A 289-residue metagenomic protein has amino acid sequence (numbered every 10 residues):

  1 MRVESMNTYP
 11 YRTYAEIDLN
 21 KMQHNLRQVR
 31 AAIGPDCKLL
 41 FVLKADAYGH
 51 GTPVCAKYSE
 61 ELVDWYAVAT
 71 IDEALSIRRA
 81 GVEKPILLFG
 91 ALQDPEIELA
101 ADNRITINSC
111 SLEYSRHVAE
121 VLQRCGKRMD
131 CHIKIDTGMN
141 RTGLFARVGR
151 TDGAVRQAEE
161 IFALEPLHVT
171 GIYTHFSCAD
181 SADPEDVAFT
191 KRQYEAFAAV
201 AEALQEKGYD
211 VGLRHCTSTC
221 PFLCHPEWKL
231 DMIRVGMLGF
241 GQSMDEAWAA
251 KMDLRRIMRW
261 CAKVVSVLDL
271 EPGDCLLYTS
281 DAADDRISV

Functional and structural regions predicted by a protein language model:
M1-T106, A119-E120, R128, H168: A charged N-terminal "starter" segment
R2, Y9-P10, A45-Y58, N103 (+3 more regions): Active-site loop/helix belt of alpha/beta enzymes
L26-R27, E159, E202, D284: Solvent-exposed alpha-helix faces
A67, N108-S109, Y173, R234: Conserved beta-strand positions in the central sheet of alpha/beta enzyme cores
I71-D72, G90-P95, S111-S115, I135-T137 (+1 more regions): Short, acidic/turn-prone active-site loops that include or flank metal/cofactor- and phosphate-binding residues
E271-L277: Short acidic, Gly/Pro-enriched loop/turn segments at secondary-structure junctions
Y278-V289: Single conserved hydrophobic/aromatic residue that forms the stacking wall/gate of nucleotide- or nucleobase-binding
